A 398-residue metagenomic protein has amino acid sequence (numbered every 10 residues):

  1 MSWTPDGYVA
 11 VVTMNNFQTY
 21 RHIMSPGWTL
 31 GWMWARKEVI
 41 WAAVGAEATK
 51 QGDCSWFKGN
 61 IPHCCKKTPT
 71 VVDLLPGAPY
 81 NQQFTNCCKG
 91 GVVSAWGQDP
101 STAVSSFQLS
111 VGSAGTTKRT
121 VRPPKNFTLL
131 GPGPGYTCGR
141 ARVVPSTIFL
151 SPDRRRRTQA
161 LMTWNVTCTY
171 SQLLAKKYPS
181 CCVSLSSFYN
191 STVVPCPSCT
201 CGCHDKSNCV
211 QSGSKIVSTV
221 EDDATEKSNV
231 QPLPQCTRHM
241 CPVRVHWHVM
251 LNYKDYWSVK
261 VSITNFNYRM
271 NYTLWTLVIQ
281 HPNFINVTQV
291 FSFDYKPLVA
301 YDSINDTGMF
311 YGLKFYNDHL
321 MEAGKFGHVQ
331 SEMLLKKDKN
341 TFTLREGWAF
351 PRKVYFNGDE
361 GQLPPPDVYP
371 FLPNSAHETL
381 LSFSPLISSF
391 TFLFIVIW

Functional and structural regions predicted by a protein language model:
M1-W398: Extracellular low-complexity, O-glycosylation-prone Ser/Thr/Pro/Gly-rich "stalks" and linkers flanking catalytic
